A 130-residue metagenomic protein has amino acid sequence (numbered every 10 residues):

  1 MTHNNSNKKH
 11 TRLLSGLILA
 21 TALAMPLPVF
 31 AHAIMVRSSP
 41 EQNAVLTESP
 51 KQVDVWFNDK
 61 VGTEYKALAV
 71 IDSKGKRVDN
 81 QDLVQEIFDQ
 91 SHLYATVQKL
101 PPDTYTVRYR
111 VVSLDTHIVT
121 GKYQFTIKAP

Functional and structural regions predicted by a protein language model:
T2-L17: Bacterial N-terminal signal peptides that target proteins for export
F30-S49: N-terminal edge beta-strand
L46-E48, Q52-D59, T116-P130: Extended, polar beta-sheet/loop recognition surfaces of beta-rich domains that mediate binding to diverse ligands
V53, D59-Q81: Short, surface-exposed alpha-helix to beta-strand junction/turn motifs within ectodomains of secreted and cell-envelope
F88-Y94: Aromatic sugar-binding surface patches on proteins that engage polysaccharides or sugar-phosphate polymers
P101-R110, G121: A glycine-anchored, Pro-Gly-centered beta-turn/N-cap motif
